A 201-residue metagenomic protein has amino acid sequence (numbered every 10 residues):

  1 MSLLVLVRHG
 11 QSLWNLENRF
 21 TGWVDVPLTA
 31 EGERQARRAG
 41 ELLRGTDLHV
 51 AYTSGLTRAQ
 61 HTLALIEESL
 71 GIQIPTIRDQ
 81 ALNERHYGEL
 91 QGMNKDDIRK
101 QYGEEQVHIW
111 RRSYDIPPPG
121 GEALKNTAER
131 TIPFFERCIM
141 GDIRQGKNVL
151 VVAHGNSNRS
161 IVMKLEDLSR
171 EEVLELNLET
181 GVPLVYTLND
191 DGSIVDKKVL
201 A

Functional and structural regions predicted by a protein language model:
L4, G146-V152, P183: Residue-level preference for the first positions of well-ordered beta-strands
V5, Q11-I66, P118-P133, L174-E175: Loop-to-helix element that buttresses phosphate recognition and phosphoryl-transfer chemistry
G10, S54-L56, A81, R112 (+2 more regions): Short, well-ordered beta-to-alpha junction loops that form the rim of enzyme active sites and present histidine/acidic
L16-R19, G88-G92, K198-V199: Short aromatic-enriched loop/helix-cap "lid" or pocket-rim segments at secondary-structure transitions that line
R37-H108, R137-C138, M163-E179, L184-T187 (+1 more regions): Phosphate-coordination/substrate-recognition cap region in phosphate-metabolizing enzymes
E105-G121: Extended, charge-rich low-complexity interaction segments
I132, E136, M140: Helix-loop module immediately N-terminal to the HCX5R catalytic loop in PTP-like cysteine phosphatase domains
G155-S160, V195: GST superfamily/GST-like fold recognition
